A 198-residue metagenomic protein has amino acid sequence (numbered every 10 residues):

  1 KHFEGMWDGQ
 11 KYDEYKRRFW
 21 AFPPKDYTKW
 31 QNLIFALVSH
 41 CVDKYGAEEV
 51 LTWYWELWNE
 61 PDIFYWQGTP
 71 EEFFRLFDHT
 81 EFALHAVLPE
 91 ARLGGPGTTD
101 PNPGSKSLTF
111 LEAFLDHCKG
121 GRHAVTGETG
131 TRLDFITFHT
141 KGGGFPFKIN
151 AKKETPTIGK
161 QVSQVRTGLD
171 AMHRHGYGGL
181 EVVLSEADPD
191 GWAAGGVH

Functional and structural regions predicted by a protein language model:
K1-E154, G178: Substrate-binding cleft and catalytic face of glycoside hydrolase catalytic domains, especially the flexible beta-alpha
I149-H198: Catalytic-core region of carbohydrate-active enzymes that cleave or remodel glycosidic bonds
